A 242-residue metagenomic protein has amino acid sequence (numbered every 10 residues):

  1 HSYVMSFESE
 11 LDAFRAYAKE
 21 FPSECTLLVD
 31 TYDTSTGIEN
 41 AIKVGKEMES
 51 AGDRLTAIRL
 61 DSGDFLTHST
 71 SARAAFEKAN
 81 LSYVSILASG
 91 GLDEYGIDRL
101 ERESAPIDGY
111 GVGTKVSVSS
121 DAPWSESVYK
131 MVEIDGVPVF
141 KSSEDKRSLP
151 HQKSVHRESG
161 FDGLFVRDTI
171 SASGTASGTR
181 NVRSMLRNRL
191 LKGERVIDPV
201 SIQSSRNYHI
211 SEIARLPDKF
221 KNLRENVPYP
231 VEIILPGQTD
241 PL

Functional and structural regions predicted by a protein language model:
H1-A79, E94-G96, V116: Buried, small/hydrophobic-residue-enriched core segments of structured protein domains
C25-L27, I86, Y110: Hydrophobic/aromatic residues located in beta-strands of well-ordered beta-sheets within soluble catalytic
A57, S85-S89: Beta-strand segments within the central parallel beta-sheet cores of soluble alpha/beta enzyme folds
E77-A79, V84, L92-L242: Gly/Ser/Thr/Ala-enriched C-terminal appendages of enzymes
